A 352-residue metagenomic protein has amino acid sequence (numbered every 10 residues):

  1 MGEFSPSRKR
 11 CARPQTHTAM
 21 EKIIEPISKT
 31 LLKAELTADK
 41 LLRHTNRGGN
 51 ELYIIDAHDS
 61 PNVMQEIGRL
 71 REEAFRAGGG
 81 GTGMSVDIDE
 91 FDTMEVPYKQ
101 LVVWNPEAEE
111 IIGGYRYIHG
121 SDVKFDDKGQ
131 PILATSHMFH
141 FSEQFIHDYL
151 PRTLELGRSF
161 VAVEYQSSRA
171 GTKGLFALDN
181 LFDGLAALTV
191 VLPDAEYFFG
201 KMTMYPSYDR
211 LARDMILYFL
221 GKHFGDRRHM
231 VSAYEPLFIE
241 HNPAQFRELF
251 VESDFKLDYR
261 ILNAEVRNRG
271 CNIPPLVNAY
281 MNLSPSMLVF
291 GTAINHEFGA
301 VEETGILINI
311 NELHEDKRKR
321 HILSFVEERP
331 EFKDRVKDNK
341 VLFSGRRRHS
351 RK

Functional and structural regions predicted by a protein language model:
T16, M20-H58: Conserved N-terminal entry element of GNAT/NAT acetyltransferase domains
H44-D89, Q100-H119: Short amphipathic alpha-helix that is part of the acyltransferase structural core
D56-D59, N105-E107, R116-D122, R158-F160 (+3 more regions): Short, flexible loop/turn elements at secondary-structure junctions
T82, D122-S286: Acyl-donor binding region in acyl/amide transferases
F91-V102, F125, M287-L288, F298-T304 (+1 more regions): A short helix-loop-beta-strand connector motif used in the catalytic cores of GNAT acetyltransferases and, in some
R269-L276, M281-I310: C-terminal accessory regions appended to core domains
A300-K352: C-terminal non-catalytic accessory extensions
